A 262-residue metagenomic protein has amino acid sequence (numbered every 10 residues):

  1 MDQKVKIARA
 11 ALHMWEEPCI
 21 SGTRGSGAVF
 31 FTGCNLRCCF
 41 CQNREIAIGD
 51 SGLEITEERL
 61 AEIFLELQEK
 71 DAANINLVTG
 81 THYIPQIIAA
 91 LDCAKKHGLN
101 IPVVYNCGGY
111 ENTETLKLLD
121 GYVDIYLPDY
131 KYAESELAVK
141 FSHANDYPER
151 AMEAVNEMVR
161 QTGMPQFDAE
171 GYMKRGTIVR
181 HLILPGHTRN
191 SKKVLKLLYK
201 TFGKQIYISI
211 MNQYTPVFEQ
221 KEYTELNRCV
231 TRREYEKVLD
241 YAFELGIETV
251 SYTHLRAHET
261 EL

Functional and structural regions predicted by a protein language model:
M1-G121, I125, E134-S135: Conserved Radical SAM active-site core
E45-S51, K140-N145, E222-C229: Short glycine-enriched, charge-decorated loop/helix-capping segments at active-site entrances that position
F64, I88-L91, L116, V155 (+4 more regions): Generic structural signal for well-ordered alpha-helices, preferentially at hydrophobic/aromatic core positions
G80-H82, G108-Y110, L182-L184, M211-T215 (+1 more regions): Active-site beta-loop-alpha junctions enriched in small/polar residues
A94-N100, T201-K204, L245-G246: Short helix-capping segments at alpha-helix termini
Y122-E134, Y207-Q213: Non-cysteine beta-strand/loop elements that form the S-adenosyl-L-methionine
S142-A144, V155-N190, V194, N212-Q213 (+1 more regions): Conserved strand-turn element in the central/C-terminal portion of the radical SAM core barrel that lines
H254-L262: Single conserved hydrophobic/aromatic residue that forms the stacking wall/gate of nucleotide- or nucleobase-binding
